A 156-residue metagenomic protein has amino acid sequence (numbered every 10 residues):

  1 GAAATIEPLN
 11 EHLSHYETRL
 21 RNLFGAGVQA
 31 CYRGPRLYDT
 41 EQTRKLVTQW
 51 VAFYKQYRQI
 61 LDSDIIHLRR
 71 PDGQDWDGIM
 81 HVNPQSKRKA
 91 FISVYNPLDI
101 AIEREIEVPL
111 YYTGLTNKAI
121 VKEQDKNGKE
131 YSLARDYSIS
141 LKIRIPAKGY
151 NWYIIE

Functional and structural regions predicted by a protein language model:
G1-G128, K142-R144: Active-site-proximal substrate-binding groove within the catalytic cores of carbohydrate-active enzymes
S132-E156: C-terminal beta-strand-rich structural cap/linker in extracellular carbohydrate-active enzymes
